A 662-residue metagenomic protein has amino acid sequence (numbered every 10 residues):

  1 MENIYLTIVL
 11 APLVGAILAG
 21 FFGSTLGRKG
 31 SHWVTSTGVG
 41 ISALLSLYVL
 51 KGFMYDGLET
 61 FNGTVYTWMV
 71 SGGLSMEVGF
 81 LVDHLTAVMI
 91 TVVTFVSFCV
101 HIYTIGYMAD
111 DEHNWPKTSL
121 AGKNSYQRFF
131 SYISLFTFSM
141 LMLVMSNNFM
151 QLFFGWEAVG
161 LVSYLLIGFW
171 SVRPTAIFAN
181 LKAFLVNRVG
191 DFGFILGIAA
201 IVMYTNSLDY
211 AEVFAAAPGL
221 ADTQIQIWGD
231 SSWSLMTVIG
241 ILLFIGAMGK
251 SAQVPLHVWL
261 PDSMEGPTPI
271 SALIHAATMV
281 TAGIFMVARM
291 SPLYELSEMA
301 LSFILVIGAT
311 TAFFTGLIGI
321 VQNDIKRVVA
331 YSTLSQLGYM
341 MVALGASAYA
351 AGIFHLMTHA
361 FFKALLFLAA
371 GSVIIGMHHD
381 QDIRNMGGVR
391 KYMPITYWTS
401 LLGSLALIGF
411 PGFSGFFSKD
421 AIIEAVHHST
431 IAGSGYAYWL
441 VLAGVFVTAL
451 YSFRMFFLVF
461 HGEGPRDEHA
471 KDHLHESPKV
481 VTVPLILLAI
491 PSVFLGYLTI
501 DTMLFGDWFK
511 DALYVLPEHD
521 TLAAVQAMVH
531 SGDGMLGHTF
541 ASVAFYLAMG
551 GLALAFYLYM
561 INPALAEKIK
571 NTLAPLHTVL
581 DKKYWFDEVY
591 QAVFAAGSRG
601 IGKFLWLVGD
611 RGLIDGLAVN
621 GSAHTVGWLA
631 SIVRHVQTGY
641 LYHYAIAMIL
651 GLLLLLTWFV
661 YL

Functional and structural regions predicted by a protein language model:
M1-I4, F22-S131, T205-S231, A288-S291 (+4 more regions): Transmembrane helix-loop-helix hairpins at membrane boundaries of multipass inner-membrane proteins
M1-L10, L26-W33, T37, L74-V93 (+9 more regions): Membrane-entry segments of alpha-helical transmembrane domains in multi-pass membrane proteins
V9-S24, M248, A312: N-terminal signal-anchor/start-transfer transmembrane helix
A16-G20, V100-I102, G316-I318, M455 (+2 more regions): Alpha-helical transmembrane segments
T37-M54, G190-M203, S400-I408, P484-F505 (+1 more regions): Hydrophobic alpha-helical membrane-insertion segments
E59-S75, D209-G229, S418-S429, T502-G534: Membrane-interfacial helical/loop segments at transmembrane boundaries in membrane proteins
G73-H84, D501-A544, Y557-L662: Aromatic-capped, Gly/Pro-kinked transmembrane alpha-helices
V96-L152, L161-S477, P491, Y497: Hydrophobic transmembrane alpha-helices and their helix-loop junctions in integral membrane proteins
